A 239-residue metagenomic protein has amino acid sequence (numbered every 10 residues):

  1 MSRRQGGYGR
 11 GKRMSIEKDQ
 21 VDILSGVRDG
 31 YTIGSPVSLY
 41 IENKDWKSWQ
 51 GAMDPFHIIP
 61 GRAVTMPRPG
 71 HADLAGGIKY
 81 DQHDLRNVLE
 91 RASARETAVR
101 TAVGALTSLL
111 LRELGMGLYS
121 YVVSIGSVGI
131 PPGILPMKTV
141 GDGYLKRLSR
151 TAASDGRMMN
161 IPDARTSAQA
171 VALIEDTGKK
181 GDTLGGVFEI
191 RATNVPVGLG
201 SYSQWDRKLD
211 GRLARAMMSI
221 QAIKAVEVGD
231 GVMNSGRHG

Functional and structural regions predicted by a protein language model:
M1-G239: Generic N-terminal targeting/processing segments that precede catalytic cores or assembly contacts
